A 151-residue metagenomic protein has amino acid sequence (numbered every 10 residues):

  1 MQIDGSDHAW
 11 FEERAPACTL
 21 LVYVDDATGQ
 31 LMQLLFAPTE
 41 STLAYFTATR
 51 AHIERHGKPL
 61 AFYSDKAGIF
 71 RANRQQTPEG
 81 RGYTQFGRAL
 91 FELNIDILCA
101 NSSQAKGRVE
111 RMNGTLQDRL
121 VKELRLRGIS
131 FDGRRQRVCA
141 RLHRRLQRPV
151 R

Functional and structural regions predicted by a protein language model:
M1-L31, S41-A51, R55-L60, R88-E92: Mobile-element integrase/transposase regions, centering on the N-terminal DNA-binding/Zn-coordinating module
T19, P78-R81: Glycine-rich, phosphate-binding/catalytic loops in enzymes
G29-L34, L98: Short small-residue beta-strand/loop micro-motif enriched in glycine and branched aliphatics
Y45, R81-G82: Residue-level preference for nonpolar/small residues embedded in alpha-helices
I53-E79, A100-S103: Acidic/histidine-rich, metal-coordinating catalytic segments
E79, Q85-R151: Charged alpha-helix within mobile-element recombinases
